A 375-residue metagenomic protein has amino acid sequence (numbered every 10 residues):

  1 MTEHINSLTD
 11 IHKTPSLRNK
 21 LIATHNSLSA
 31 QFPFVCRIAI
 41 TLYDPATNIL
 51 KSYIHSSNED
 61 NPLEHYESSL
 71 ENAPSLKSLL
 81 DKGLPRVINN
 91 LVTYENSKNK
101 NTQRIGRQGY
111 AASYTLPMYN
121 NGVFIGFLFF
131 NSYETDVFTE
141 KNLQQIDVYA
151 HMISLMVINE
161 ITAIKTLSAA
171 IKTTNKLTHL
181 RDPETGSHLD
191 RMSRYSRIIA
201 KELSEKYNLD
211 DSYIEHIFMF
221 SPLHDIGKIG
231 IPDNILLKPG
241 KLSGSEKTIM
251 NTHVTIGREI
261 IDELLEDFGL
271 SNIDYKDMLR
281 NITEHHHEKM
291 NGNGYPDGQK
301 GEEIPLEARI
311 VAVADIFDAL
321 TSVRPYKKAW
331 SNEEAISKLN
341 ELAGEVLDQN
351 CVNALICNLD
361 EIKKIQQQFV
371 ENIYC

Functional and structural regions predicted by a protein language model:
M1-I22, A30, A163-T173: Signal-transmission linkers at sensory-effector interfaces
N26, A39-S68, P74-L76, P222 (+2 more regions): GAF sensory/regulatory domain recognition with acknowledged cross-activation on helical regulatory dimers
N58, G126-V137: Short beta-strand-to-loop transition segments that serve as allosteric relay/switch motifs in sensory/regulatory domains
D60-K100: Regulatory sensory and allosteric helical modules in signal-transduction proteins and certain transcription factors
N89-A112, M290-Q299: Signal-transducing coupling segments at domain and membrane junctions
A111-Y119: A short, aliphatic-rich beta-strand micro-motif
N120, V137-I158, E215, L306: Amphipathic alpha-helical "output/dimerization" segments
A169-C375: Histidine- and acidic-residue-rich, metal-dependent catalytic cores
